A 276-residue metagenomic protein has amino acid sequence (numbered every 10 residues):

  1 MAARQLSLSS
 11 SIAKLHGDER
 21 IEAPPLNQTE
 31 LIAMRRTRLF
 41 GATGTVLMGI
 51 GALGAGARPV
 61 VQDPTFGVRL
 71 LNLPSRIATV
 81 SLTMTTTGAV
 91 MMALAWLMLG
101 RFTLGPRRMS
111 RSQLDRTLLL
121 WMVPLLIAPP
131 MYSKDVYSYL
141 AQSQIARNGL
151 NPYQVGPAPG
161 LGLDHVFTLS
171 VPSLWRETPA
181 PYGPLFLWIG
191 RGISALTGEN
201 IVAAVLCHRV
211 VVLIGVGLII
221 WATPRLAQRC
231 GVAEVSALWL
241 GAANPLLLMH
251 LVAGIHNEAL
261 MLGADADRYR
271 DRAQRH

Functional and structural regions predicted by a protein language model:
M1-S9, H16-M48, D63-P124: Start-transfer (signal-anchor) and selected internal transmembrane alpha helices of multi-pass inner/ER membrane
T45, M91-R101, A203-C230, L262-G263: Transmembrane-helix motifs of polytopic, lipid-linked glycan transferases
L53-F66, L126-S138: Helix-to-loop transition at the C-terminal end of transmembrane segments
A89-M92, S138-A141, V216, N257-R268: Hydrophobic core segments of transmembrane alpha-helices in multi-pass, intramembrane catalytic enzymes
R108-R116, T223-N244, Q274-R275: Transmembrane-helix signature of polytopic, membrane-embedded enzymes that assemble or transfer cell-envelope glycans
R108-R209, L213: Intramembrane catalytic core of multi-pass membrane enzymes that act on lipidic substrates
G190, S194, I220-P224, Q228 (+2 more regions): Hydrophobic transmembrane alpha-helices
V210-G215, C230, S236-D265, R272: Multi-pass, polyprenyl lipid-linked donor-dependent membrane glycosyltransferases
